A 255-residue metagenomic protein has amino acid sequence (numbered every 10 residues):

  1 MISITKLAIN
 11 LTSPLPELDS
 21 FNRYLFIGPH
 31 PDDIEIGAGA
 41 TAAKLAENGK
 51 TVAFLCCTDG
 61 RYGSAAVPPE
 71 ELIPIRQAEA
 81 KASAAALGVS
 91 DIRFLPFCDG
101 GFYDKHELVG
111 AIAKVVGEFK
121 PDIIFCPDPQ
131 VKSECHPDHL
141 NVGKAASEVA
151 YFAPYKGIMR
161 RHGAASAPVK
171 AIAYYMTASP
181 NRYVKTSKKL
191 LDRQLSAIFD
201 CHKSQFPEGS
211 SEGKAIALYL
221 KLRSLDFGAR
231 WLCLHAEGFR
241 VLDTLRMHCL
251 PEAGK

Functional and structural regions predicted by a protein language model:
M1-F119, R240, C249-G254: Active-site rim/loop-helix segments in enzyme catalytic domains that contact anionic ligands
I2-L25, Y103-K255: Metal-dependent de-N-acetylase/amidase catalytic core
